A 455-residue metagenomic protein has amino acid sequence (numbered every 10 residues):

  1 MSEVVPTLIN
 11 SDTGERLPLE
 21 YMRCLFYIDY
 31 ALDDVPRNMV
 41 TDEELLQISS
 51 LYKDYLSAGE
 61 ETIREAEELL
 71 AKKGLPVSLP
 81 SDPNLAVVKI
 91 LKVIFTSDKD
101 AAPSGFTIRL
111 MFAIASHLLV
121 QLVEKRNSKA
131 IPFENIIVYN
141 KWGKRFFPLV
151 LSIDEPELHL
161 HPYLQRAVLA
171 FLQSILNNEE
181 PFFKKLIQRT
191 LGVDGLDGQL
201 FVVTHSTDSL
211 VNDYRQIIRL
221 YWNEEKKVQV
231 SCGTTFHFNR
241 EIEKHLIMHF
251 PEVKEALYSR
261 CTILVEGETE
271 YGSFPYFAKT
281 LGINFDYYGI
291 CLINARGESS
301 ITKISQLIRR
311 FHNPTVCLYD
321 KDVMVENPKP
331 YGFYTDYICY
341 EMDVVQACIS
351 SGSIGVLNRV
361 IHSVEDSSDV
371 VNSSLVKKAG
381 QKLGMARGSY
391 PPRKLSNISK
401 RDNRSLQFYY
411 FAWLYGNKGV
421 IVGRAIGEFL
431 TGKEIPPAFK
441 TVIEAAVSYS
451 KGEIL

Functional and structural regions predicted by a protein language model:
V4, L19-F26, F147, G198 (+5 more regions): Short glycine-/polar-rich loops that comprise or flank the Walker A/P-loop and associated switch/sensor motifs
P6, T13, P18-E155: Extended helical coiled-coil dimerization/tether regions that scaffold and oligomerize large DNA-maintenance assemblies
Y27, S152, H159, V202 (+4 more regions): Structured core elements
Y30-L32, Y221, V265-G267: Flexible glycine-/small-residue-rich
E43-E44, V168-L169, Y214-L220, A278-L281 (+2 more regions): Short secondary-structure boundary/capping segments
L69, K73, I175, L220 (+2 more regions): Conserved, well-folded catalytic cores of nucleic-acid-processing and energy-transducing macromolecular machines
V88-I90, I94-E252, Y449: Switch/communication elements of ASCE P-loop NTPase nucleotide-binding domains
H249-L264, E268-L455: Acidic, Mg2+-coordinating catalytic modules of nucleic-acid enzymes
